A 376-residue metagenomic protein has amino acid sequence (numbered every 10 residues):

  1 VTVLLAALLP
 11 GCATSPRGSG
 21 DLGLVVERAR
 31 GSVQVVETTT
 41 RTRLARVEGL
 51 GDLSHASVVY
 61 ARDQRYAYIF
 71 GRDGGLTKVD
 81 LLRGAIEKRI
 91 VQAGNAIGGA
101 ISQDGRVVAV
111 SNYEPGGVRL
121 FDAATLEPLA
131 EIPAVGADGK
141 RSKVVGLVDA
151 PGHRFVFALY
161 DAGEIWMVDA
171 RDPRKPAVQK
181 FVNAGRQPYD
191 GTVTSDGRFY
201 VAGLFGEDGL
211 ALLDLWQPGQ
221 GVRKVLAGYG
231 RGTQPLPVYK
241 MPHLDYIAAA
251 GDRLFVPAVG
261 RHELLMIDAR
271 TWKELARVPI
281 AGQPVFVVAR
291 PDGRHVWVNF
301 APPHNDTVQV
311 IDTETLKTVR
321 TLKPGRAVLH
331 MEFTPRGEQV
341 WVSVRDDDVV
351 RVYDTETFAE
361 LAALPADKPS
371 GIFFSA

Functional and structural regions predicted by a protein language model:
V1-G11: Bacterial N-terminal signal peptides
C12-A376: Predominantly soluble domains enriched in secretory-pathway, periplasmic, or organellar proteins
